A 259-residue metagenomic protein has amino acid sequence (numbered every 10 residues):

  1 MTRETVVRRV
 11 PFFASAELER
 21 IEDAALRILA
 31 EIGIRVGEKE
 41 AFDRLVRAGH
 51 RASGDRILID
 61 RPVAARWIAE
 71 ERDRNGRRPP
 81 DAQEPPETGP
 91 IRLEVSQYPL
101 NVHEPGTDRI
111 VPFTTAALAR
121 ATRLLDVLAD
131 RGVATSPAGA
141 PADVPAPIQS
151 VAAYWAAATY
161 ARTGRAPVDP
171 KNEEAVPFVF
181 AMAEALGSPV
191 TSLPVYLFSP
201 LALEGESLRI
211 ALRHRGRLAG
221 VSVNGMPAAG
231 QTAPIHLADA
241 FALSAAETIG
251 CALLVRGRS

Functional and structural regions predicted by a protein language model:
M1-L118: Acidic/polar, glycine-rich intrinsically disordered N-terminal extensions of enzymes
P112-S259: Helix-rich catalytic cores of soluble enzyme domains
